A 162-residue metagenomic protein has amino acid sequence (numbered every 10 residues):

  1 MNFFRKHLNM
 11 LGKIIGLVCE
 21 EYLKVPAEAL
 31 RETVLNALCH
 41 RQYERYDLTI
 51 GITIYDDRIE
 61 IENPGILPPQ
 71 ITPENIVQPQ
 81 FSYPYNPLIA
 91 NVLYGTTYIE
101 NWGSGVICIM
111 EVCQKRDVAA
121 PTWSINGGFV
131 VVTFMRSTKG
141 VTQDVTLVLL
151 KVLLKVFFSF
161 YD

Functional and structural regions predicted by a protein language model:
M1-D162: C-terminal regulatory or interaction extensions
